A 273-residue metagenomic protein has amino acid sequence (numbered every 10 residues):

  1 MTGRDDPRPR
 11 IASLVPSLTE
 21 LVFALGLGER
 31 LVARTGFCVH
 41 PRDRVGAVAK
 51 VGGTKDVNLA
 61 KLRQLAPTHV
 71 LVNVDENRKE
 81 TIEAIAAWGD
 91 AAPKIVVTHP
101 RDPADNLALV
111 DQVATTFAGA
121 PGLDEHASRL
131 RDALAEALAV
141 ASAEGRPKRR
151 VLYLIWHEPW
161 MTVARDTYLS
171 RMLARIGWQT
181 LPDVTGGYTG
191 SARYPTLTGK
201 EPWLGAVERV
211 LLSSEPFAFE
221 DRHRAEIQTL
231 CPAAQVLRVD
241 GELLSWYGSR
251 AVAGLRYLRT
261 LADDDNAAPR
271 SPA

Functional and structural regions predicted by a protein language model:
M1-A273: N-terminal ligand-binding lobe of clamshell/alpha-beta domains
